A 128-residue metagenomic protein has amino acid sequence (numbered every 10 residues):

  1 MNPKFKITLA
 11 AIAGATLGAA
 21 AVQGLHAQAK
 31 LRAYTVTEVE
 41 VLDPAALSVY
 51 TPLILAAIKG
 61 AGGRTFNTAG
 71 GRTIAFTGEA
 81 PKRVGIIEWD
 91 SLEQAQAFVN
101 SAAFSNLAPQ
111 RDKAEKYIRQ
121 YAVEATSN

Functional and structural regions predicted by a protein language model:
M1-A11: Bacterial N-terminal signal peptides that target proteins for export
K4-K6, T68, R83, R111 (+1 more regions): Basic side chains
G14-N100, V123-N128: Short S/T/G/P-rich N-terminal loop/turn motif that feeds into the first structured element of a domain
G78, A108-P109: A short, polar/proline- and glycine-enriched secondary-structure boundary/capping micro-motif
Q96-V99, P109-E115: Short, exposed beta-strand-loop hairpins at the edges of beta-sheets in extracellular/periplasmic proteins
D112-N128: C-terminal end-helix/capping segment
